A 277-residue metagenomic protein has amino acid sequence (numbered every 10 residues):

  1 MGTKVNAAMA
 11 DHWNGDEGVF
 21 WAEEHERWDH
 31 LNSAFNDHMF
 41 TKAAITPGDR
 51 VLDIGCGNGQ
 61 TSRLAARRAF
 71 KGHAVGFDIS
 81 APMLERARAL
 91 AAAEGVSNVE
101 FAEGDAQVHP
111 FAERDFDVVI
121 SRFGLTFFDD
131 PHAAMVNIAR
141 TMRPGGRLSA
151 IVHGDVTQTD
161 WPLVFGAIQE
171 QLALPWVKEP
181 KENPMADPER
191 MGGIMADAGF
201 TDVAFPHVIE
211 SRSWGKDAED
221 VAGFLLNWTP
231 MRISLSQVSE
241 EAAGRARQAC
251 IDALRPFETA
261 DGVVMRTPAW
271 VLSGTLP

Functional and structural regions predicted by a protein language model:
M1-D49, Q60-L64, M83-R86: Conserved class I S-adenosyl-L-methionine
G2-K4, A8-H12, E17-E24, A204-A260: C-terminal helical/coil "lid" or tail adjacent to the Rossmann-like core of SAM-dependent
R50-H109, A133: Class I SAM-dependent methyltransferase SAM/SAH-binding core
Q107-V118: A short acidic, Gly/Pro-enriched loop at the edge of an enzyme's catalytic core that lines a small-molecule cofactor
S121-L125, I151: Residues lining the SAM
F128-I138: A short, conserved alpha-helix within the catalytic core of class I
H132, R143-K216, R232-Q237: Conserved catalytic/acceptor-binding region of the Class I
A198-G199, A218, A222-W228, A269-P277: Core SAM-dependent methyltransferase catalytic element
